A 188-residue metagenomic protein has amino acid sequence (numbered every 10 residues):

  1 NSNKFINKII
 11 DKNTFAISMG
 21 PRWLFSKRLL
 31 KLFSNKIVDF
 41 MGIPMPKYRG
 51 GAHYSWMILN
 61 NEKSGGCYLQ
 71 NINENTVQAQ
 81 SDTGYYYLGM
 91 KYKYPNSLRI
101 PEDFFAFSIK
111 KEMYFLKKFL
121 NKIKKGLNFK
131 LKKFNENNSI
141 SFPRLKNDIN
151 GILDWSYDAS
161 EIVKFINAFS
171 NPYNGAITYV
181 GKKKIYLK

Functional and structural regions predicted by a protein language model:
S2-K12, K31: Short amphipathic alpha-helix with an adjacent loop that forms part of the alpha/beta core around
N7, F105-A106, V163: Generic detector of well-ordered alpha-helical segments enriched in charged/polar residues, highlighting helical
I9, L120, I166-F169: Hydrophobic, Leu/Ile/Phe/Ala-enriched alpha-helical segments that form helix-helix packing faces
I17-I140: Donor/substrate-binding cores of folate-linked one-carbon enzymes
N135-K188: Internal anion-binding site segments
